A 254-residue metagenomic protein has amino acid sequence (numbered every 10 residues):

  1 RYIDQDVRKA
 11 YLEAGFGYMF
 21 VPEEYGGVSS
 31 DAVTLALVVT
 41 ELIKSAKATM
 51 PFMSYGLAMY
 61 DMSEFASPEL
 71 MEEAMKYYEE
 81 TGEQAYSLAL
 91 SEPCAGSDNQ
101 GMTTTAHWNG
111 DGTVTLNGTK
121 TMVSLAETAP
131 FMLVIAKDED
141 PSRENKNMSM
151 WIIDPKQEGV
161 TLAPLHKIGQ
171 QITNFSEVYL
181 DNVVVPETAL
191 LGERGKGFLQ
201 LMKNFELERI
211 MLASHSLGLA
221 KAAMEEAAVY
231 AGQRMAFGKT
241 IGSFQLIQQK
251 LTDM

Functional and structural regions predicted by a protein language model:
E13-G82, S124-F131: Internal helix-loop-helix
G15, V38-I43, I153-Q157, D181-V185: Short Ser/Thr-interspersed hydrophobic loop/turn segments at strand-loop and sheet-helix junctions that line or gate
K44, V160-M254: Glycine-rich beta->alpha junctions and the first turn(s) of the following alpha-helix
Y55, A95, T121-A126, L207-E208: Glycine-rich phosphate/pyrophosphate-binding beta-alpha loops
T81-S91: A short, Trp-centered hydrophobic/proline-enriched beta-strand micro-motif
G96-D98, V114: Hydrophobic, small-residue-rich alpha-helical packing segments that form membrane-like cores
T104-H107: A structural signal for short hydrophobic beta-strand segments in well-ordered beta-sheet cores
N117-A163: A short core secondary-structure module
